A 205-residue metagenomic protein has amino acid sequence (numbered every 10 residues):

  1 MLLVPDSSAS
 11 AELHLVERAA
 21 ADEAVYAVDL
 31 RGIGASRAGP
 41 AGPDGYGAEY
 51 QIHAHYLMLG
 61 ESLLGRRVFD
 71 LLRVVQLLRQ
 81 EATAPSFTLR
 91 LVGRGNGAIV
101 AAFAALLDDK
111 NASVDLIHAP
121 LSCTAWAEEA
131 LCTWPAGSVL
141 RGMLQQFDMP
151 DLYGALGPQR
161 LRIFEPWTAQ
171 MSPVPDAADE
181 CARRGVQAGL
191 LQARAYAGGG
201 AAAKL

Functional and structural regions predicted by a protein language model:
M1, A24, T88-R90, A112-D115 (+2 more regions): Hydrophobic beta-strand segments of well-ordered beta-sheets in folded domains
M1-L2, E12-R18, V28-R31, G39-G42 (+3 more regions): Composition- and surface-driven signal marking solvent-exposed, interaction-prone regions in large proteins
L3-E81, P85, C123-T133: Cap/lid segment of the alpha/beta-hydrolase catalytic domain
S10, M58-R66, R90, V139-L144 (+1 more regions): Short, contiguous acidic/charged loop-to-helix segments that flank catalytic cores in large enzymes
L30-G32, L116-A119, P166: Active-site loop/turn elements of alpha/beta-hydrolase fold enzymes, especially the short glycine-/histidine-rich
A41-I52, A130-M143, E180-A195: Acidic, Ser/Thr-rich peripheral helices and adjacent loops at domain boundaries
V74-Q146, P150-A155: Primarily recognizes the serine-hydrolase "nucleophile elbow" in alpha/beta-hydrolase and SGNH/GDSL folds
F103-D109, C123, Q145-L205: Serine-hydrolase catalytic core
